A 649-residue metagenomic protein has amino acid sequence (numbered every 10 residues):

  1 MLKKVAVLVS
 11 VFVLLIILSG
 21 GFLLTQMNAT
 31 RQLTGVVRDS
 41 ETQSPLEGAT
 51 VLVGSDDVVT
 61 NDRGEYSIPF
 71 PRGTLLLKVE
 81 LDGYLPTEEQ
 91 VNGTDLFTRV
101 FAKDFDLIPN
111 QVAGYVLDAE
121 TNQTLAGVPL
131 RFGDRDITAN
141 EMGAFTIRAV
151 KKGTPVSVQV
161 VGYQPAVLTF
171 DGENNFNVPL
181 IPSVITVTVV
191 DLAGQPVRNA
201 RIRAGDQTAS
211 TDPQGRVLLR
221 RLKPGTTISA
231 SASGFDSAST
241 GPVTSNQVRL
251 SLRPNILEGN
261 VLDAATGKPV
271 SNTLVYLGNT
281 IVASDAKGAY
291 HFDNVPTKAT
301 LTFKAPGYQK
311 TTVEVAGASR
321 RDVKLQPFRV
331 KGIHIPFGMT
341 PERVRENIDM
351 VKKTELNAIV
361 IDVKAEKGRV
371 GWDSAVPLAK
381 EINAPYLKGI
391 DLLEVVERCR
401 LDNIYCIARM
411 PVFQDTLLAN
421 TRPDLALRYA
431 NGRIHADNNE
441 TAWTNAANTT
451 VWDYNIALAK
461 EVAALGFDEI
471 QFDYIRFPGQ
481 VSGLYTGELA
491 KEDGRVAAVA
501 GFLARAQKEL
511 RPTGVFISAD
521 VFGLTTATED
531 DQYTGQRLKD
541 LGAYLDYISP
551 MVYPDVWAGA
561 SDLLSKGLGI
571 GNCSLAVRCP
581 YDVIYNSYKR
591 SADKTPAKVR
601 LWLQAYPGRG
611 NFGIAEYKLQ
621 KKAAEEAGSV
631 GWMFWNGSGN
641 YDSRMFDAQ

Functional and structural regions predicted by a protein language model:
G35-E47, Y115-A126, T186-N199, E258-S271: Structural motif
E47, S55-I68, Q123-A126, D134-A144 (+5 more regions): Short, acidic Ser/Thr/Gly-rich low-complexity loop/linker segments typical of extracellular and cell-surface proteins
S67-T74, T146-T154, L218-T226, H291-K298: Short Pro-Gly-centered beta-turn/loop motif in secreted/extracellular proteins
K78-V91, S157-T169, S229-T240, F303-V313: A short, solvent-exposed loop/turn motif at the edges and junctions of modular extracellular/periplasmic domains
P327-T340, F413-E461: Active-site-adjacent "subsite" loops/lids of carbohydrate-active enzymes
R345-G368, A464-E469, Y547: Catalytic domains of carbohydrate-active enzymes, especially glycoside hydrolases
I407-P411, D415, Q471, V496-T534 (+1 more regions): Aromatic-lined carbohydrate-recognition surfaces of secreted/lumenal glycan-active proteins
L545-G559, P580-Q649: Substrate-binding cleft of secreted/luminal carbohydrate-active enzymes
